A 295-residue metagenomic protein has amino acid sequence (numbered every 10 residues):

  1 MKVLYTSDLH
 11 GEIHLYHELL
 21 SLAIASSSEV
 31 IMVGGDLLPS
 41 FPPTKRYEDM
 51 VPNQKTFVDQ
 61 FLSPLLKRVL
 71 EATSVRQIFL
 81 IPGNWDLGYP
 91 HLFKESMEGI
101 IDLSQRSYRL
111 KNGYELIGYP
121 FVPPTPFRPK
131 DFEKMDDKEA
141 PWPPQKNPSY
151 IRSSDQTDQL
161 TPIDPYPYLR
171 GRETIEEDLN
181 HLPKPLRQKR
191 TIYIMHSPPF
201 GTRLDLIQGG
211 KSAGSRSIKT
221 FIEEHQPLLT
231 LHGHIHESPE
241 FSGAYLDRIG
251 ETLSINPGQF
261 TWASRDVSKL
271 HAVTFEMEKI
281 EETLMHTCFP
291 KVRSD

Functional and structural regions predicted by a protein language model:
M1-L4: Extreme N-terminal starter segment of soluble prokaryotic enzymes
H10-H14, L38-P42, L80-L92, Y108-L110 (+4 more regions): Active-site environment of divalent metal-dependent phosphoester hydrolases
I13-K111, P257: Core catalytic region of metal-dependent phosphoesterases/phosphodiesterases, especially metallo-beta-lactamase-like
S28-M32, I218-H232: Proline-aspartate-enriched helix->loop->beta-strand connector
L38, K45-D59, L186-Q226: Active-site-proximal segments of metal-dependent phosphoesterases and phosphodiesterases across multiple
L70-I78, Q226-L228, I249-T252: A short helix->loop->beta-strand "cap" motif at the edges of active sites that frequently abuts
S107-N112, R216-E224, S238-D295: Binuclear metal-dependent phosphoesterase catalytic core
Y114-Q208: Active-site-proximal loop/helix segment associated with metal-binding centers of metalloenzymes
